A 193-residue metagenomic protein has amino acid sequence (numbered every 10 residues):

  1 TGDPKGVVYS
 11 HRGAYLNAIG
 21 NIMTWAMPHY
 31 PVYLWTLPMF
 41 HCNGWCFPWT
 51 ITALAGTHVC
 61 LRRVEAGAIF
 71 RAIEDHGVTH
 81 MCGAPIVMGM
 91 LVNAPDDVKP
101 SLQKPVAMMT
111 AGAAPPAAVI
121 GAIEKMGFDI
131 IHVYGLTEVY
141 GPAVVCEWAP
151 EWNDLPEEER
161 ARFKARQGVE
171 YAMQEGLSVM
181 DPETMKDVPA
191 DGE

Functional and structural regions predicted by a protein language model:
T1-D3, A26-V32, M173: Conserved pre-ATP/AMP-binding loop-to-beta segment of ANL
T1-L16: Conserved AMP-binding A3 loop
G6-V8, W35, T57-R63, I131: Short beta-strand->loop structural element characteristic of the AMP-binding/adenylate-forming
Y15-V32, F40-T79, A94: Conserved AMP-binding/adenylation subdomain of ANL enzymes
A53, D75-G83, V92-R162, A172-S178 (+1 more regions): Gly/Ser/Thr-rich phosphate-binding loop
E65, I86-M88, P115: Alpha-helix capping/helix-boundary segments
G168, V188-D191: Active-site glycine/GP-rich loop and adjacent strand/helix microenvironment that borders small-molecule binding pockets
G176, D191-E193: AMP-binding/adenylate-forming core of the ANL superfamily
